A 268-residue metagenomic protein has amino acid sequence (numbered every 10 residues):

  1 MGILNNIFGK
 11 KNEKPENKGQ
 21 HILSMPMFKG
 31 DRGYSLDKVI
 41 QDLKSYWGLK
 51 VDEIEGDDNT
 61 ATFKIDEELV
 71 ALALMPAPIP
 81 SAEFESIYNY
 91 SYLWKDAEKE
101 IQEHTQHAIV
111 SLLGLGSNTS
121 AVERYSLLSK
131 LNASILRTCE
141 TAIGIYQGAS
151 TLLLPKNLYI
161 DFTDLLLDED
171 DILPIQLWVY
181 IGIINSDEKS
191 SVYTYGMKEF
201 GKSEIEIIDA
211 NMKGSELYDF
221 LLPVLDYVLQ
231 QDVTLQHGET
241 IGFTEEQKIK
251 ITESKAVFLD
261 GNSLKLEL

Functional and structural regions predicted by a protein language model:
G2-E55, V257, G261-L268: Short, extreme N-terminal segment that most often corresponds to the first beta-strand
M27, D31, G116-R124, D209-K213: Conserved aromatic-histidine-acidic binding/catalytic patches
K29-E100: N-terminal low-complexity, intrinsically disordered segments
R32-D37, G116-S120, L153-L154, K250 (+1 more regions): Short, surface-exposed beta-strand/loop "edge" segments at domain boundaries and coil↔beta transitions
S35, S120-L131, K213-F220: Short amphipathic alpha-helical segments
S45-D52, K130-I145, Y227-L235: Structural alpha-beta junctions
A77-I172: Internal, hydrophobic cores of structured domains that mediate oligomerization or house catalytic pockets within large
S150-T240, E245-L268: Aromatic/basic-lined ligand-recognition segments that form π-stacking hydrophobic pockets flanked by Lys/Arg to engage
